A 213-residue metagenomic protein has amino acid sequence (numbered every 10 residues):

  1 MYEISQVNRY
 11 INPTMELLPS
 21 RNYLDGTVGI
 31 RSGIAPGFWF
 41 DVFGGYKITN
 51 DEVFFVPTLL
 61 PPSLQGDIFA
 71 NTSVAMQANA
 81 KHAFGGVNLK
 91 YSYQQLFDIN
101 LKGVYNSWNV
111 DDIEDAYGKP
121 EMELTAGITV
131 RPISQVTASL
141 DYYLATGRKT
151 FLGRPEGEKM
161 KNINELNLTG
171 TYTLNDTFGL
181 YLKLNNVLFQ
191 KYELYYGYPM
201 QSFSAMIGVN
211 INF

Functional and structural regions predicted by a protein language model:
M1-G26, G44-I68, Y143-G153, F189-S202: Surface-exposed extracellular loop regions of Gram-negative outer-membrane beta-barrel proteins, predominantly
M1-T49, Y93-L96, T129-T137, T173-N175: Structural signature of Gram-negative outer-membrane beta-barrels, strongest in the C-terminal barrel of TonB-dependent
R9-Y10, F69, G170, G179: Short, functionally important structural connectors and interaction interfaces within domains
P13-P19, T72-A78, D111-Y117, R154-K159 (+1 more regions): Outer-membrane beta-barrel domain signature
G26-V28, S32, V42, G85-V87 (+3 more regions): Membrane-embedded beta-strands of outer-membrane beta-barrel proteins, especially the hydrophobic/small aromatic
T27, A75-Q77, N167, N186: Asparagine-centered polar/low-complexity signal
P36-V53, T58-G147: Gram-negative outer-membrane beta-barrel transporters
Y105, A116-F213: Conserved C-terminal beta-signal and adjacent last beta-strands/turns of outer-membrane beta-barrel proteins
